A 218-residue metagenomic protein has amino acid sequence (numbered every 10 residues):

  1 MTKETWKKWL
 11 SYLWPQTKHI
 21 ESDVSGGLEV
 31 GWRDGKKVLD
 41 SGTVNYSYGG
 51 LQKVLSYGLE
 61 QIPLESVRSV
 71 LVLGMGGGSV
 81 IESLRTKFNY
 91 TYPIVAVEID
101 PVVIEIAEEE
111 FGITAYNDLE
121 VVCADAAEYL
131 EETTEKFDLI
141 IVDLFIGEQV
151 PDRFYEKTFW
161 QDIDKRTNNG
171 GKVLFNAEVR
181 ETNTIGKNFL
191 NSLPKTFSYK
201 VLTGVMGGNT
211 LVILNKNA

Functional and structural regions predicted by a protein language model:
M1-K37: N-terminal auxiliary segments of SAM/dcSAM-dependent transferases
S25-G26, G42-V44: Segments forming oxygen-rich coordination pockets for charged ligands
D40-G42, I213: Beta-strand residues in well-ordered beta-sheet regions across diverse protein folds
T43-S56: Conserved SAM-binding loop and adjacent beta-strand
V44-Y46, F145-E148, R180: A short, flexible beta-alpha/helix-coil linker loop
Y48-G49, G78, N183-T184: Loop/helix-junction capping segments adjacent to catalytic residues or to phosphate/diphosphate-binding pockets
L55-K165, L190, V205-G208: The AdoMet/dcAdoMet-binding core of the Class I SAM-like
R153-A218: C-terminal substrate-binding/active-site "lid" region of AdoMet-derived donor-dependent transferases
